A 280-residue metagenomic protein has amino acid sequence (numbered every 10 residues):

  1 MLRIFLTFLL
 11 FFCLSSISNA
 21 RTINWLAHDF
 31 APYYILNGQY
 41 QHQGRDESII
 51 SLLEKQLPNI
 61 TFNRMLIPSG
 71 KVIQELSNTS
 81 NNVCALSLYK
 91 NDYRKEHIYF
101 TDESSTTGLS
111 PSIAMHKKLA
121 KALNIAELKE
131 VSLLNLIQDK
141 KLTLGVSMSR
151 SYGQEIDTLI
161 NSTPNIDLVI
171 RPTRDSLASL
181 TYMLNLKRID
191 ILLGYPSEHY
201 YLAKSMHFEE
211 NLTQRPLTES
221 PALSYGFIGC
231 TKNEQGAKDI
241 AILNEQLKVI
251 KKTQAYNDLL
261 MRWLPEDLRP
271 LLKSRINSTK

Functional and structural regions predicted by a protein language model:
L14-A20: Sec/Tat signal peptide C-region and signal peptidase I cleavage site
A20-I98: Extracytoplasmic small-molecule ligand-binding "clamshell" domains of the periplasmic binding protein/Venus flytrap
T22-L36, Q43, L128-Y152: Short loop->beta-strand "edge-of-pocket" segments that line small-molecule binding or catalytic clefts across diverse
H28-A31, T107-S112, M206-N244, L268-L272: Periplasmic-binding protein-like
E47-L57, K117-E130, L134, Q138-D139 (+2 more regions): Extended ligand-binding regions for polar small-molecule ligands
I50-N59, L133-R174, A203-E209: Ligand-binding cleft/hinge of the Venus flytrap
Q56, M65, G70-V83, S162 (+2 more regions): Short helices/loops that flank or line small-molecule/ion binding pockets
R64-Q138, P216-S220: Acidic, polar ligand-binding/catalytic clefts
